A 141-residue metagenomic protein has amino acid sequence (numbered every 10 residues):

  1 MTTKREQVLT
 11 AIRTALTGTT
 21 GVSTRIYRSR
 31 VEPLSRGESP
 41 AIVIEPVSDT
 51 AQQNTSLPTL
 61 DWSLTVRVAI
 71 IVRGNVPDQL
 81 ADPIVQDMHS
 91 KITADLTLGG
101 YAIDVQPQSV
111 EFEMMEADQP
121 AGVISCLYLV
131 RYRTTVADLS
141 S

Functional and structural regions predicted by a protein language model:
M1-S35, P46-S141: Charged, amphipathic alpha-helical segments and their flanking helix caps
E38-I44: A short glycine-rich, His/Asp/Glu-containing loop-to-beta-strand
